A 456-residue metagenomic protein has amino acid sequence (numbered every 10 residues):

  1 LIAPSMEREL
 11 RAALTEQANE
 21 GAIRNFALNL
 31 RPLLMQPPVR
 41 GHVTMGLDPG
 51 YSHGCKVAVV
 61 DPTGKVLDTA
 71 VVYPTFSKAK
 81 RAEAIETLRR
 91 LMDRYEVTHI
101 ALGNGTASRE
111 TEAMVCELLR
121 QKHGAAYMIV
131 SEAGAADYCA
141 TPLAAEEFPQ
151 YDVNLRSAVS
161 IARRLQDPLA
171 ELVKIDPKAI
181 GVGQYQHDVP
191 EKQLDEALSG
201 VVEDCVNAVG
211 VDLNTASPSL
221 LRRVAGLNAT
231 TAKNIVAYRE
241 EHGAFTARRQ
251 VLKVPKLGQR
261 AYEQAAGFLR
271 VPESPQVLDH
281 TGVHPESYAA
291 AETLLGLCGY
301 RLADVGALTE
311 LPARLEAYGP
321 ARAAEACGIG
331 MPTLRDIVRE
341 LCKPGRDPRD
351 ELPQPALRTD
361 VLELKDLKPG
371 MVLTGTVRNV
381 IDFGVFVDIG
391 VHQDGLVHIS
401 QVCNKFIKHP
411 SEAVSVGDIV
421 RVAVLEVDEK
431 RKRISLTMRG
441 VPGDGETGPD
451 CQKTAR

Functional and structural regions predicted by a protein language model:
L1-G46, G50-Y151, A158: Duplex nucleic acid-engaging cores and interfaces of nucleic-acid transaction enzymes
L1-R40, L294-T359: Extended, charged alpha/beta regions that create polyanion-binding interfaces
D137, E146-A244, Q259-L295, I329-T359 (+2 more regions): Long, highly charged, low-complexity intrinsically disordered interaction regions that mediate electrostatic DNA/RNA
G375-R378, G417-K432: Flexible glycine-rich surface loops and low-complexity tracts that mediate binding to linear polymers
D382-V387, D394, K432-I434: Short aromatic-glycine-enriched beta-strand elements
V387-C403: OB-fold (S1/OB) nucleic-acid-binding surfaces
I407-R421: Short nucleic-acid-contacting surface segments enriched for D/E, G, S/T with interspersed K/R
E429-G448: OB-fold/S1-family single-stranded nucleic acid-binding modules
